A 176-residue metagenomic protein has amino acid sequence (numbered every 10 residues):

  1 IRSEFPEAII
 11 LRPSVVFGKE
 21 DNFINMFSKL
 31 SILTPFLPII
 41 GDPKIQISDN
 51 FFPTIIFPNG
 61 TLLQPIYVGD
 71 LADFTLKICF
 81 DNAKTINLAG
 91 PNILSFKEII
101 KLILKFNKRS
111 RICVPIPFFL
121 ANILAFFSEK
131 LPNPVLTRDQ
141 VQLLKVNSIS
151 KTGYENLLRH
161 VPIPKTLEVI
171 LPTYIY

Functional and structural regions predicted by a protein language model:
R2, F17, D21, N25 (+4 more regions): Short-chain dehydrogenase/reductase
R2-I32, L37-Q46: Conserved beta-loop-beta element that borders a ligand/cofactor-binding pocket
I10, I56-P58, Y154-L157: Short glycine/proline- and acidic residue-enriched helix-loop micro-motifs that form flexible lids or anion-recognition
R12, L37, Q64, G90 (+1 more regions): Hydrophobic alpha-helix-in-membranes signature
K29-I66, D70, F74-N82, N87: A conserved pocket-lining segment of Rossmann-fold NAD(P)-dependent short-chain dehydrogenase/reductase
D70-T137, S150-Y176: Mid/C-terminal beta-alpha module of Rossmann-like enzyme folds, strongest in SDR-family dehydrogenases/epimerases
L144-I149: N-terminal, intrinsically disordered low-complexity tails/presequences enriched in Lys/Ser/Pro and small residues
